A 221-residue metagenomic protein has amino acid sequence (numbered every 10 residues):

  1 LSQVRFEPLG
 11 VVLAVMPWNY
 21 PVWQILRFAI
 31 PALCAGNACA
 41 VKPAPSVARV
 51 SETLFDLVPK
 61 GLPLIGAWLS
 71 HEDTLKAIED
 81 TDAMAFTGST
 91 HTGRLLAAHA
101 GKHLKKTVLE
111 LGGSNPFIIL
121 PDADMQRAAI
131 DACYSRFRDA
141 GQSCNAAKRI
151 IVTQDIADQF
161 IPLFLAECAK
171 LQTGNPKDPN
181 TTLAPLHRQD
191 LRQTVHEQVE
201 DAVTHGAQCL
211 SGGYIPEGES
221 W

Functional and structural regions predicted by a protein language model:
S2-R127: Rossmann-like NAD(P) dinucleotide-binding subdomain of oxidoreductase/dehydrogenase enzymes
G61, A83, H91-W221: ALDH superfamily catalytic-core signature
